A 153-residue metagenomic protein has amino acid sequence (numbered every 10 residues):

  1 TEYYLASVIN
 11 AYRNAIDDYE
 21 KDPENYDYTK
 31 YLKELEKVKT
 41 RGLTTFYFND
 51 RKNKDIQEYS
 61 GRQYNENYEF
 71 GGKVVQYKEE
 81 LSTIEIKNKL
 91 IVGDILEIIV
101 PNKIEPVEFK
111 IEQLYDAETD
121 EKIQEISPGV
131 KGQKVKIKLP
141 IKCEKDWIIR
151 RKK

Functional and structural regions predicted by a protein language model:
T1-K153: Surface-exposed amphipathic alpha-helical tracts and adjacent flexible/coil segments at the periphery of soluble enzymes
